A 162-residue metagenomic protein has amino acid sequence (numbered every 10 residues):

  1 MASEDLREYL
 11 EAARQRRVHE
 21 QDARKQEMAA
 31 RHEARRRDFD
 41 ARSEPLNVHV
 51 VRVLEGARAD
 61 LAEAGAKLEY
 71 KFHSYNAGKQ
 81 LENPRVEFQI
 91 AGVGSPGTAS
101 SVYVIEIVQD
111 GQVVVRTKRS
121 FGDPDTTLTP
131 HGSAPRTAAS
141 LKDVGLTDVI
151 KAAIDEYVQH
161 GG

Functional and structural regions predicted by a protein language model:
M1, Q80-V144: Intrinsically disordered, low-complexity regulatory segments enriched in Ser/Thr/Pro and charged residues
M1-Q26: Charged, low-complexity eukaryotic segments that initiate or comprise alpha-helical interaction-prone regions
R17-L68: Contiguous, amphipathic alpha-helical segments that mediate oligomerization or scaffolding in large protein assemblies
L61-N83: Long, charged, glycine-rich C-terminal linkers/tails
A152-E156: Short A/G/S/P-biased low-complexity tracts
Y157-G162: Extended, compositionally biased alpha-helical segments that mediate assembly or anchoring
